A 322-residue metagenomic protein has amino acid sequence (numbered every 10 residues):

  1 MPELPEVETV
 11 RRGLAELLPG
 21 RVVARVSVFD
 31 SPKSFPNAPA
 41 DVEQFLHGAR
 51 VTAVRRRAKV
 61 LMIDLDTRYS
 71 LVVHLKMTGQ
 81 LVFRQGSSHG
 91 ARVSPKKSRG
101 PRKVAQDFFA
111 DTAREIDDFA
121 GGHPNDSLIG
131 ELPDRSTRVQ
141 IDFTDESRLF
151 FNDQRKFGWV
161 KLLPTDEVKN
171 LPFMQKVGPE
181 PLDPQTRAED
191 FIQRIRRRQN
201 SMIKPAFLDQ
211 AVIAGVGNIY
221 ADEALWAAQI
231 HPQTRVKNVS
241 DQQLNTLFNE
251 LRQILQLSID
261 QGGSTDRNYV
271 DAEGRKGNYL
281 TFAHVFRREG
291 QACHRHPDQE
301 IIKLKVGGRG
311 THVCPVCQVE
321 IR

Functional and structural regions predicted by a protein language model:
M1-V26, K33-F35: General N-terminal leader/first-domain-start detector
V7, K59, V73, I141 (+2 more regions): A residue-level signal for conserved active-site and pocket-lining positions in enzyme catalytic cores
P19-V23, E43, H47-V51: A glycine-biased structural micro-motif
V23-V42, R55, D190-R322: Basic, nucleic-acid-binding surfaces and adjacent catalytic neighborhoods in DNA/RNA-processing proteins
A24-Q44, R84, F108-G122: Short, basic/low-complexity N-terminal boundary segments at the transition from targeting/disordered tails
H47, F151, Q242: Basic nucleic-acid-binding interfaces
D66-R68, T144-E146, H296: Glycine-centered tight beta-turn/hairpin loop motif at sheet-sheet or coil-to-beta transitions
H74-A214, Y220-A227: Phosphate/anion-contacting hairpin/loop surfaces
